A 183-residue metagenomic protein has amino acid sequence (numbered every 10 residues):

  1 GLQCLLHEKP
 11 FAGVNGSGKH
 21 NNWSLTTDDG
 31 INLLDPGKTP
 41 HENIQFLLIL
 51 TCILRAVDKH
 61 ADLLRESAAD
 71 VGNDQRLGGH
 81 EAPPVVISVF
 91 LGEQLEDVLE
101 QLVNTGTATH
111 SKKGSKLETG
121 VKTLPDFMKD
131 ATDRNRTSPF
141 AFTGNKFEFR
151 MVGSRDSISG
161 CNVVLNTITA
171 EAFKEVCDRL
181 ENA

Functional and structural regions predicted by a protein language model:
G1-A183: Active-site capping/gating regions of soluble enzymes
